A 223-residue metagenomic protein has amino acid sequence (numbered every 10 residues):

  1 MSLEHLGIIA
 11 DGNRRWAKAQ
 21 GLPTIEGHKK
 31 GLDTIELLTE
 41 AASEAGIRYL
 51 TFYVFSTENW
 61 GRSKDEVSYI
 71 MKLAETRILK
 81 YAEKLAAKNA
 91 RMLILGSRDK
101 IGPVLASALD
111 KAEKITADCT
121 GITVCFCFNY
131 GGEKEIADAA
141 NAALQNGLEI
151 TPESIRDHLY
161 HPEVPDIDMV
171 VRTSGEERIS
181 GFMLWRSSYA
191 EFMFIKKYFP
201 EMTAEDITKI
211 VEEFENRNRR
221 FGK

Functional and structural regions predicted by a protein language model:
M1-K223: Flexible, compositionally biased loop and terminal segments
